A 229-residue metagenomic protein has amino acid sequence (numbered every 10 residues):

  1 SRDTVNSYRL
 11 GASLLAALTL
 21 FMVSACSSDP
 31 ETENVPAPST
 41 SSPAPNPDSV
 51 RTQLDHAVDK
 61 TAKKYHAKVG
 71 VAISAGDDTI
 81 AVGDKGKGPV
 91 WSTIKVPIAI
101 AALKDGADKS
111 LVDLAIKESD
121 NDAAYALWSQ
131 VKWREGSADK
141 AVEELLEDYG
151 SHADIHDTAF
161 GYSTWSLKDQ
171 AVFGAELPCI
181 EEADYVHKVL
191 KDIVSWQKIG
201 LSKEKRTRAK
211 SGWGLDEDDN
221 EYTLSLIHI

Functional and structural regions predicted by a protein language model:
D3-A12: Bacterial N-terminal signal peptides that target proteins for export
L14-L20: Hydrophobic alpha-helical targeting segments used for export or membrane insertion
M22-A25: C-terminal motif of bacterial Sec signal peptides marking the signal peptidase cleavage site
S27-D29: Bacterial signal peptide processing site
E31-P38, P45-V71, G76-D78, K132-I227: Penicillin-recognizing serine hydrolase domain
S74-T79, L111-R134: Acidic helix-start/capping segments at beta-turn-to-alpha-helix junctions
K87-A107, A115: Active-site SXXK
I100-A107, S129, V172-C179: Short glycine/serine- and small hydrophobic-enriched flexible loop segments
